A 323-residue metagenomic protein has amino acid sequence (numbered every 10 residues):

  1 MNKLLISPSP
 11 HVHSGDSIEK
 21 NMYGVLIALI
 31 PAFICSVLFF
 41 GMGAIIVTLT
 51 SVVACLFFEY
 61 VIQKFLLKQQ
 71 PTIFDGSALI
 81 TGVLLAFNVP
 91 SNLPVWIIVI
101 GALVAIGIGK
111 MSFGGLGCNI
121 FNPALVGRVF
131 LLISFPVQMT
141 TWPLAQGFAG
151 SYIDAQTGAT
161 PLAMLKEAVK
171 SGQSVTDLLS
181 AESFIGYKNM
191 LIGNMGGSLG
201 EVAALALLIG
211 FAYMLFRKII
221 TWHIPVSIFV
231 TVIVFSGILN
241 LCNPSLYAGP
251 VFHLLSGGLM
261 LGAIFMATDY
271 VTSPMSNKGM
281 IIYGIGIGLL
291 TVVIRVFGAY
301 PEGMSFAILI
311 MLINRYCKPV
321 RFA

Functional and structural regions predicted by a protein language model:
M1-L56: N-terminal signal-anchor module of multipass membrane proteins
M1-Y23, V296-A323: Cytosolic-side transmembrane-helix boundaries in multi-pass membrane proteins
G24-A32, V47-E59, S77-G82, A86 (+13 more regions): Alpha-helical transmembrane segments in multi-pass membrane proteins
M42-A54, N92-G101, M190-A204, Y247-L259: Structural signature of hydrophobic alpha-helical transmembrane segments
F57-Q69, I106-G117, I209-K218, I264-S273 (+1 more regions): C-terminal ends of transmembrane helices
T81-Y152: A generic, well-ordered mixed alpha/beta core segment in the N-terminal half of proteins
I120-A124, P225, V251-G258, M280 (+1 more regions): Loop-to-transmembrane alpha-helix initiation sites
F121-L208: Long hydrophobic alpha-helical segments that form multi-pass transmembrane helix bundles in integral membrane proteins
